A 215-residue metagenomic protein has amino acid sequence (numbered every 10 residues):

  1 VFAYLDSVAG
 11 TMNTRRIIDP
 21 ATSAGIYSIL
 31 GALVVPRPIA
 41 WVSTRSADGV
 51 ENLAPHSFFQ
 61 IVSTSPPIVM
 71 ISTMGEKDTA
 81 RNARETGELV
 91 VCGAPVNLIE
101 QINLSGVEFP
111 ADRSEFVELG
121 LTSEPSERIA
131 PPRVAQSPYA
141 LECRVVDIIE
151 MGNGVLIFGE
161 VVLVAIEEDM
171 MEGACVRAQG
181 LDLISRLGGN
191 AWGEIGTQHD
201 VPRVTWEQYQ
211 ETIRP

Functional and structural regions predicted by a protein language model:
F2-P215: Basic, polyanion-binding surface patches
